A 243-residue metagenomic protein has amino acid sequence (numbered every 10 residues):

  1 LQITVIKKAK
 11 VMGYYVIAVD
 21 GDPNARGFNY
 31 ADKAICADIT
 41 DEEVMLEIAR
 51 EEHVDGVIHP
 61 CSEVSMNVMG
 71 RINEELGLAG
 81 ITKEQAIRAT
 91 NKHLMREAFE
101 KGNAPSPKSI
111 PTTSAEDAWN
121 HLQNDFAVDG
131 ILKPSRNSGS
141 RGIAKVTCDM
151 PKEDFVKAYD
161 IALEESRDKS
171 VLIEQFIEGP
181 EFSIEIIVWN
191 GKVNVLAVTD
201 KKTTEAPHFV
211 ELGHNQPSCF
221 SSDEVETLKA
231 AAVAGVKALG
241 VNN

Functional and structural regions predicted by a protein language model:
L1-Q85, T90, E116-D117: ATP-binding N-terminal substructure of ATP-dependent carboxylate-amine bond-forming enzymes
I48, H121-L122, A158: CheY-like receiver
H59-P60, S109, F176: Structural motif
E74-G142, T147: A conserved helix-loop-beta module that forms one wall/lid of the active-site cleft in ATP-utilizing catalytic domains
T112, I143-D149, I187-W189, L196 (+1 more regions): Short beta-strand-to-turn element immediately C-terminal to the catalytic PLP-Schiff-base lysine in fold type I
F126, I161-S170, Q175-P217, E226-N243: Phosphate-binding core of ATP-grasp and ATP-grasp-like enzymes
